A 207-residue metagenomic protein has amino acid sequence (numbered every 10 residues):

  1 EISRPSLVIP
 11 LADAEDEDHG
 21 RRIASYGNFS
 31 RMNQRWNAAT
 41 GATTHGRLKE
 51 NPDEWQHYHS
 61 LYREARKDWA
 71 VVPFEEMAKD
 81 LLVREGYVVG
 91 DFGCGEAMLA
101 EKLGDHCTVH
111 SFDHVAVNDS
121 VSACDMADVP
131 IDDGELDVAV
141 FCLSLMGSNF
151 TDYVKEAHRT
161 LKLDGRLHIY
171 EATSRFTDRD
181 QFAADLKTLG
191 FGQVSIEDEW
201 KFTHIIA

Functional and structural regions predicted by a protein language model:
E1-A12: Terminal intrinsically disordered, low-complexity, charge-rich regions
D16-R84: Class I SAM-dependent methyltransferase Rossmann-like catalytic core, especially the SAM/SAH-binding loop
L81-V129: Class I SAM-dependent methyltransferase SAM/SAH-binding core
A127-A139: A short acidic, Gly/Pro-enriched loop at the edge of an enzyme's catalytic core that lines a small-molecule cofactor
D137-T151: A short SAM/SAH-binding and catalytic strip from SAM-dependent methyltransferases
T151-L163: A short glycine-rich, Lys/Arg-flanked "PGG" loop and its adjoining helix->strand segment in the class I
H168-L189: Conserved class I S-adenosyl-L-methionine
F191-V194, D198-A207: Core SAM-dependent methyltransferase catalytic element
